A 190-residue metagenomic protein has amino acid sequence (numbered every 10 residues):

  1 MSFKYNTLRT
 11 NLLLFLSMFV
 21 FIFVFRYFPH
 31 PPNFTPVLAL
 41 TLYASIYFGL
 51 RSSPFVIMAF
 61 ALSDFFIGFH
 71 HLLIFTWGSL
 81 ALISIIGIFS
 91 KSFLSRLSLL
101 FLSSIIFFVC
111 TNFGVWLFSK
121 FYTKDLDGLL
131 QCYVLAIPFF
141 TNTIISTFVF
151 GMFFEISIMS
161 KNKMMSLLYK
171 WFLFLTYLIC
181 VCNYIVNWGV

Functional and structural regions predicted by a protein language model:
M1-L8, N162-L178: Membrane-interfacial, low-structure loops and terminal tails that flank and connect transmembrane helices in multi-pass
S2-Y47, F55: Hydrophobic transmembrane alpha-helices
L12-S17, S53-I57, I74-G78, L97-F101 (+2 more regions): Hydrophobic alpha-helical transmembrane segments
M18, L38-L42, T76-S84, F148-G151: Alpha-helical transmembrane segments of multi-pass membrane proteins
F19-F28, M58-F69, S104-G114, Y177-W188: Aromatic-anchored segments of alpha-helical transmembrane domains
F23-T35, M58-S90: Interfacial aromatic-anchored transmembrane helix boundaries in multi-pass membrane proteins
V24-F25, A44-L50, I85-L94, I156-K163: Structural signal for the C-terminal ends of transmembrane alpha-helices and the immediately following loop
F93-L168: Membrane-embedded alpha-helical hairpins and interfacial helices in multi-pass inner-membrane proteins
